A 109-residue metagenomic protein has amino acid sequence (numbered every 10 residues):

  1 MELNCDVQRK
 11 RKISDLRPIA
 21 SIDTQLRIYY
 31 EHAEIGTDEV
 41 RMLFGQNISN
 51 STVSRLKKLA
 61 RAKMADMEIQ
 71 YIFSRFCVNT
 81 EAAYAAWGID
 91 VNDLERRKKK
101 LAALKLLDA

Functional and structural regions predicted by a protein language model:
M1-Q8, D90-D93, K99, A109: Basic, low-complexity segments
N4, R17, R27, F44 (+1 more regions): Compositionally biased amphipathic helical and low-complexity segments enriched in hydrophobic
N4-D6, K12, N50-T52: Coiled-coil-like amphipathic alpha-helices with heptad-repeat character
V7-A33: A detector for short, charged/polar N-terminal pre-domain segments
R9-K12, M42, R97: Positively charged, low-complexity intrinsically disordered regions
P18-A20, E39, A62-K63: Generic signal for short, ordered secondary-structure residues within or immediately flanking folded domains
L26-T52: Polyanion-binding surface elements
F44-A85, I89-E95, L101-L106: Major-groove DNA-recognition helix of helix-turn-helix-type DNA-binding domains
